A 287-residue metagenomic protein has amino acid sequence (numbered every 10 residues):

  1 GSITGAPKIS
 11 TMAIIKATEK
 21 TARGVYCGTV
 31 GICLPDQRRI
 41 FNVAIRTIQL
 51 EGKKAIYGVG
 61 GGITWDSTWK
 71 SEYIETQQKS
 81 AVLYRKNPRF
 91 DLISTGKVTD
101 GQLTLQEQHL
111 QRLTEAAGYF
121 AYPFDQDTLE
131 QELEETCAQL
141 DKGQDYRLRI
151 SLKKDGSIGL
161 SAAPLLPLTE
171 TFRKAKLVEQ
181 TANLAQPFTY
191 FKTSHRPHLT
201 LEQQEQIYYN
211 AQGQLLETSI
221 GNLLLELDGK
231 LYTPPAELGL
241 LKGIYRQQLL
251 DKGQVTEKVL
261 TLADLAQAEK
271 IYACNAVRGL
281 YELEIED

Functional and structural regions predicted by a protein language model:
G1-P88: Conserved hydrophobic core element of enzyme catalytic domains
V43, G52, V59, T68-S71 (+3 more regions): Helix-start/capping segments and mature chain N-termini
